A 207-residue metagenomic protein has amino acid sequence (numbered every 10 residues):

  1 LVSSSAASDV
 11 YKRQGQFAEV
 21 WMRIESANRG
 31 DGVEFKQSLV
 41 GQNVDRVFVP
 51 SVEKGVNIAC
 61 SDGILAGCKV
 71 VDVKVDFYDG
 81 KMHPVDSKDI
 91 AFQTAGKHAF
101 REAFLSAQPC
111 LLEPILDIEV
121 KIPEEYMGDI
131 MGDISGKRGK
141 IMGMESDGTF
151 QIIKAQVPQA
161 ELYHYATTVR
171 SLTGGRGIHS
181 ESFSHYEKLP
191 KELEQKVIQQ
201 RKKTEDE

Functional and structural regions predicted by a protein language model:
L1-A7, Y11: Single conserved hydrophobic/aromatic residue that forms the stacking wall/gate of nucleotide- or nucleobase-binding
S4-S5, G67-K74, F104-K121, K140-P158 (+1 more regions): Interdomain boundary/hinge elements
R13, A18-N28, Q37, V75-F77 (+1 more regions): Short beta-strand elements
R29-N43, Y78-D86, I115-I118, T149-K154: Short hinge/gating elements
D45-V71, Y78-G80: Long hydrophobic segments that form regular secondary structure
S51-E53, I90-A95, I122-K137, I141: Short amphipathic alpha-helix segments
G80-I115, E119, E124: Glycine- and Gly-Pro-enriched alpha-helical subdomains that act as flexible, kink-prone "lid/hinge" or packing modules
E124-M127, Q156-Y163: Helix N-cap motif at beta-to-alpha junctions
